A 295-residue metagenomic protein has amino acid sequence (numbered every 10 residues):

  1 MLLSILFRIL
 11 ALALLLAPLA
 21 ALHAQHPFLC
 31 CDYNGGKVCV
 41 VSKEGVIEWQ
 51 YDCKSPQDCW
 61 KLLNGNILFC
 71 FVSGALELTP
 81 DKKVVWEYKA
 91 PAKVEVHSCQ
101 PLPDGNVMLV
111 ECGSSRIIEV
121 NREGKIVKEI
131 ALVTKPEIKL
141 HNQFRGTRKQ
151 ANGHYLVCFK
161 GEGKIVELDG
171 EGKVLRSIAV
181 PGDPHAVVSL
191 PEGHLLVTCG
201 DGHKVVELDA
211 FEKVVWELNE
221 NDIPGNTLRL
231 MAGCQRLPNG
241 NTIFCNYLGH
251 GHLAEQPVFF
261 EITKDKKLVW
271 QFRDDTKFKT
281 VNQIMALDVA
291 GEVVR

Functional and structural regions predicted by a protein language model:
M1-I5: N-terminal secretory signal peptides that target proteins for export/translocation
R8-A21: Bacterial N-terminal signal peptides
H23-R295: Histidine-/acidic-rich catalytic cores in large beta-rich domains
